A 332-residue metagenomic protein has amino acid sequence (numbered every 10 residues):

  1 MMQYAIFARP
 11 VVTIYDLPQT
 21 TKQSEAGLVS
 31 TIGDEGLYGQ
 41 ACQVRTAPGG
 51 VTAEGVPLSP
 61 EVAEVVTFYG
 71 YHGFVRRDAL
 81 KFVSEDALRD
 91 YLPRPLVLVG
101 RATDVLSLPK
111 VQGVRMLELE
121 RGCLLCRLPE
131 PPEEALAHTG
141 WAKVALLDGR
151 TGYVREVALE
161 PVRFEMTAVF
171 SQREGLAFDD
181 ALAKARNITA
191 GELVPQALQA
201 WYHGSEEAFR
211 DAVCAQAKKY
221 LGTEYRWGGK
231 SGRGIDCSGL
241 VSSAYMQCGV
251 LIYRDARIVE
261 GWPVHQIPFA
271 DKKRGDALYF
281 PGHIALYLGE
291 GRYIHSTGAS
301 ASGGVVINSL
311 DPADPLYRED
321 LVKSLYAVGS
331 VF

Functional and structural regions predicted by a protein language model:
M1-V12, Q19-G27, Y38-V97, K110 (+2 more regions): Boundary regions of SH3-family modules and the immediately adjacent low-complexity/disordered segments in eukaryotic
K22-T31, D104-R115, E260-F269: Short alpha-helix capping/helix-loop boundary micro-motifs
S30, G36, L119, D271-K273 (+1 more regions): Short, well-ordered loop/turn sites that connect or cap secondary structure elements
G39, L119-L128, G191, R274-G275: Loop/turn positions that initiate beta-strands
P93-P131: Asp-box/WD-like beta-propeller blade repeats and closely related beta-sheet repeat scaffolds
V213, A217, G228-C248: Active-site nucleophilic cysteine motif
V250-D311: ...with weaker cross-activation on analogous glycine-rich loops/strands in unrelated enzymes
A313-F332: Low-complexity, Gly/Ser/Thr/Pro-rich intrinsically disordered linker/tail segments
